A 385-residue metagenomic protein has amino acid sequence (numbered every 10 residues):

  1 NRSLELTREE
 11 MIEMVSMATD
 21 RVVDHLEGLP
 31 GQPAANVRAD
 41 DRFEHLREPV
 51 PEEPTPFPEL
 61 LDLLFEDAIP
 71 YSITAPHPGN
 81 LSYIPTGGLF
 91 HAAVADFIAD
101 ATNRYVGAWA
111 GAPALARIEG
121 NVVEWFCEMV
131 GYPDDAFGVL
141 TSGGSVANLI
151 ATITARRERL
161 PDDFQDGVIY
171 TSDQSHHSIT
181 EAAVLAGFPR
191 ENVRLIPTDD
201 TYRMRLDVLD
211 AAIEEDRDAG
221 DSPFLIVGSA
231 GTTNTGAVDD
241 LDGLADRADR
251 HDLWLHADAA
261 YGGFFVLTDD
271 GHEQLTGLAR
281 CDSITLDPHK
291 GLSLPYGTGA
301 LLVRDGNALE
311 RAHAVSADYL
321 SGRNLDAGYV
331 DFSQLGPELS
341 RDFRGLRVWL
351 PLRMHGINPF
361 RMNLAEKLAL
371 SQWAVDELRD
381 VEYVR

Functional and structural regions predicted by a protein language model:
N1, V37-R47, S72-H77, D100-A101 (+4 more regions): Short acidic (Asp/Glu) and glycine-rich catalytic loops that position anionic groups and cofactors
N1-D135: N-terminal entrance/gating region of PLP-dependent enzymes' catalytic architecture
Q32, L378-R385: Flexible, glycine/charged-enriched surface loops at secondary-structure junctions
F90, A114, S142-A147, T171 (+3 more regions): Secondary-structure capping and boundary motifs in well-ordered enzyme cores
V94, I118, A147-N148, S175 (+4 more regions): Catalytic-loop motifs flanking and including active-site residues across diverse enzymes
F126-I150, R194-P197: Short loop-beta-helix segment that forms the pyridoxal 5′-phosphate
V146-E310: Conserved PLP-enzyme active-site core in the AAT-like
T276-V381: Active-site C-terminal subdomain of aminotransferase-like
